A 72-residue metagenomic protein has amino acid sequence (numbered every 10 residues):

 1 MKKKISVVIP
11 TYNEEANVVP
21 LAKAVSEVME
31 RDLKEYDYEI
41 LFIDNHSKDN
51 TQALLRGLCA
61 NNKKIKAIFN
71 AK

Functional and structural regions predicted by a protein language model:
M1-K72: Structured catalytic core of nucleotide-sugar glycosyltransferases
